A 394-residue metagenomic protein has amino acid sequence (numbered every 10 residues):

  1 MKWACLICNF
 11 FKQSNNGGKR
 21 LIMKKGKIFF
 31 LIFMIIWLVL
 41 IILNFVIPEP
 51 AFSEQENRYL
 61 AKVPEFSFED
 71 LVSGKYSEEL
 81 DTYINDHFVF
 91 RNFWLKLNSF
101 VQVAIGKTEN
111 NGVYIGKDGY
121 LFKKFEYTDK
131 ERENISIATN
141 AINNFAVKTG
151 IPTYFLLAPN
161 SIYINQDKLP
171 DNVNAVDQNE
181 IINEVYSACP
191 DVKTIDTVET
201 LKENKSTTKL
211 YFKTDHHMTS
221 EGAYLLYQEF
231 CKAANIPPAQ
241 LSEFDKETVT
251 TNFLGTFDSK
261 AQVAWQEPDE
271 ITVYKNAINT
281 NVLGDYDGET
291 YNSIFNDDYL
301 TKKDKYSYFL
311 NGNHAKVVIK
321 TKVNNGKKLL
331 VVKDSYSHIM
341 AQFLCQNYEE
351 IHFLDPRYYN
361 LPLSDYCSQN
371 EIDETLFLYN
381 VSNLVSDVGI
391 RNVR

Functional and structural regions predicted by a protein language model:
K2-R394: Extracellular glycan-modifying ectodomains
